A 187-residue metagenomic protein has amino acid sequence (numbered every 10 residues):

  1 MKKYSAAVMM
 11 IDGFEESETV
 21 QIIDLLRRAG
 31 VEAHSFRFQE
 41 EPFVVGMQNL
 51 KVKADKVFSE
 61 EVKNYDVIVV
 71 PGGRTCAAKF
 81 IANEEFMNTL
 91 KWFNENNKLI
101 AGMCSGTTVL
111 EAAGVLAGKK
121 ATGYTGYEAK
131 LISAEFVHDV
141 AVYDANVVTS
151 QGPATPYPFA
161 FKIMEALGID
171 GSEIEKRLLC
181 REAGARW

Functional and structural regions predicted by a protein language model:
K3-M10, F14, L25-R37, D55-K56 (+1 more regions): Active-site-adjacent pocket-lining segments in enzyme domains
F14-E18, F43: Short N-terminal binding/cap micro-motifs at the start of the first secondary-structure element
Q21-I22: Short amphipathic alpha-helix
F36-D55: N-terminal beta-loop-helix "entrance" segment that forms/cooperates in small-molecule cofactor or anionic ligand
